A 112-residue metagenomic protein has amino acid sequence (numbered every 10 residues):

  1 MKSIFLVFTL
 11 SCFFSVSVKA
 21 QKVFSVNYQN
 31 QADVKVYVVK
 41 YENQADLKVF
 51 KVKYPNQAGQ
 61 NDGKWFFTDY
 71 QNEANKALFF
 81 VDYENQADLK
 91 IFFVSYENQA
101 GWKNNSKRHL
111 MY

Functional and structural regions predicted by a protein language model:
M1-V16: Sec-dependent N-terminal signal peptides
K19-Y112: Repetitive, compositionally biased segments used for assembly/scaffolding
